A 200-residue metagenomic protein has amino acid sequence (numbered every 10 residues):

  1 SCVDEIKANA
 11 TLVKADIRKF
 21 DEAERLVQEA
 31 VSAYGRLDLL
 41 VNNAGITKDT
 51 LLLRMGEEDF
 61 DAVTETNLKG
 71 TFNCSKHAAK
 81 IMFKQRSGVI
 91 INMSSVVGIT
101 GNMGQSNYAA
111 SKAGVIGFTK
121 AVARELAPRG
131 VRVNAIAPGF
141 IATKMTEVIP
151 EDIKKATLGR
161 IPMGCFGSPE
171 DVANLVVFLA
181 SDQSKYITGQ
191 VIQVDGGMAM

Functional and structural regions predicted by a protein language model:
A15-L26, E57, E170-D171: The beta1-alpha1 cofactor-binding region of Rossmann-like NAD(H)/NADP(H)-dependent oxidoreductases
R36, A127, R132, I187-G189: Short, small/polar-rich loop/turn modules that mediate ligand/substrate recognition or access, typified
L51-L52, D59-T64, T146, T157: Substrate-binding pocket helix/loop in short-chain dehydrogenase/reductase
S75, S111, T119: Active-site helix of classical SDR
K80, R124-P128, K185: Alpha-helical segment proximal to the catalytic Tyr-Lys
S95: Residue(s) in the substrate-gating loop at a strand-loop-helix junction that position the organic substrate next
A135, L158-Q183, I187, G196: C-terminal helical subdomain
